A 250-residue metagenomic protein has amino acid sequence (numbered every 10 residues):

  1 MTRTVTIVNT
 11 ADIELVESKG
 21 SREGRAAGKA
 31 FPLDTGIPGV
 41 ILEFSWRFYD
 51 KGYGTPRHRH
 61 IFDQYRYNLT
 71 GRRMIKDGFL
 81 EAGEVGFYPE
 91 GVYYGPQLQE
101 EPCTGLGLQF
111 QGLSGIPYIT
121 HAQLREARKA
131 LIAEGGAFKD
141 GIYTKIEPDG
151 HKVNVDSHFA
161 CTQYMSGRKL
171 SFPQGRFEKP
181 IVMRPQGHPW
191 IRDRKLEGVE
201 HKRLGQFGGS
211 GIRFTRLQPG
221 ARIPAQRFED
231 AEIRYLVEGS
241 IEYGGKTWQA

Functional and structural regions predicted by a protein language model:
M1-Y67, R72-A250: Jelly-roll (double-stranded beta-helix
